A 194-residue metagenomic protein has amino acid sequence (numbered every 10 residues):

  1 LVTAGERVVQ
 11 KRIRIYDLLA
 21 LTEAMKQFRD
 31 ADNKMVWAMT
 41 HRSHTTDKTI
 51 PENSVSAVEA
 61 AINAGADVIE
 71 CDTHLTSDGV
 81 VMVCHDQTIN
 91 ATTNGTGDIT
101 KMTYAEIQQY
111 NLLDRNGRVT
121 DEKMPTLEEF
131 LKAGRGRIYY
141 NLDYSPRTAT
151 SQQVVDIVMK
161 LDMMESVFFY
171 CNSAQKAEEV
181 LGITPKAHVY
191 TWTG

Functional and structural regions predicted by a protein language model:
V2-G194: Phosphate-group recognition and catalysis centered on beta-loop-alpha active-site segments
